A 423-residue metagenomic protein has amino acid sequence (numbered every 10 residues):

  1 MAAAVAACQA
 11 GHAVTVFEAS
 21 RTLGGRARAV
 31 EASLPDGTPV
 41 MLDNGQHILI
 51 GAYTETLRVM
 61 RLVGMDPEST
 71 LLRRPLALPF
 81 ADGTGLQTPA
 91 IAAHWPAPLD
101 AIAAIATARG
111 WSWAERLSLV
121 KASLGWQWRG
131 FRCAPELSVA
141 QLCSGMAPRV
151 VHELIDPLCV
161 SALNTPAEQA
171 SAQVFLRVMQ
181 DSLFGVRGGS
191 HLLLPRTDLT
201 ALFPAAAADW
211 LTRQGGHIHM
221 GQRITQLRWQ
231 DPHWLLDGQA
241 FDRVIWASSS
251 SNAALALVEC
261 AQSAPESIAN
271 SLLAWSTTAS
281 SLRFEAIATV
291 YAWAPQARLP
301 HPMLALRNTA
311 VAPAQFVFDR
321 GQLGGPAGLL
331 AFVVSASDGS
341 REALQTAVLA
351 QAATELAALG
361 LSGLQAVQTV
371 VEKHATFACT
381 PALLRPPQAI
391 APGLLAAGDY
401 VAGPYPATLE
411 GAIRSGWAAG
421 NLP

Functional and structural regions predicted by a protein language model:
A2-H12, Q214: A short, Lys/Arg-enriched amphipathic alpha-helix followed by its capping loop at the start of a domain
C8-L34: Glycine-rich FAD pyrophosphate-binding loop
A10, Q222-Q345, Q351-E355, L359 (+1 more regions): Mid-domain catalytic core of redox enzymes that form a hydrophobic substrate pocket/lid adjacent to a catalytic redox
R26-A29, P35-L72: Conserved FAD-binding subdomain of flavin-dependent enzymes
E31, I91-A92, Q315-P423: Conserved flavin/dinucleotide-binding core of flavoenzymes
H47-T54, C133-L137, V186-W210, R341-T346: Short beta-strand to alpha-helix junction loop
Y53-L176: Mobile amphipathic helical/loop "lid" adjacent to a hydrophobic cofactor/ligand pocket
R177-H233, D242-R243: Helical element adjacent to the flavin cofactor pocket in flavoenzyme catalytic cores
